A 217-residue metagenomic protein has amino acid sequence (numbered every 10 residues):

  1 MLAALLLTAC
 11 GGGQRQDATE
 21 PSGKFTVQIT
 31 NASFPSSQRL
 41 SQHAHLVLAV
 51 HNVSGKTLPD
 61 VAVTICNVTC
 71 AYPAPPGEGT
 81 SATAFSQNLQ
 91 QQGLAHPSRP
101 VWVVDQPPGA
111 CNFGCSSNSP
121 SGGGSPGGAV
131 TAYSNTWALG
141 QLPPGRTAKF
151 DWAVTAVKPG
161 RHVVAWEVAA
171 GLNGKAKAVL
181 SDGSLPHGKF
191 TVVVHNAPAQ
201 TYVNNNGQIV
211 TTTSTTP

Functional and structural regions predicted by a protein language model:
L6-A9: C-terminal motif of bacterial Sec signal peptides marking the signal peptidase cleavage site
G13-H43, N196-S214: Low-complexity, acidic Ser/Thr/Pro/Gly-rich terminal tails and inter-domain linkers that flank the onset of structured
L40-P59: Short beta-strand elements of extracellular/lumenal beta-sandwich folds
H43, K149, A156-P217: Terminal connector regions
H51-T57, V68-C70, V157-P159: Short solvent-exposed strand-capping/beta-turn motif centered on an Asx-Ser/Thr pair
V61-V63: Hydrophobic beta-strand segments
I65-N135: A surface/secretory-pathway sequence property marking extracellular, secreted, or lumenal proteins enriched
S134, A138-R161: Low-complexity, intrinsically disordered segments enriched in Ser/Thr together with acidic residues
